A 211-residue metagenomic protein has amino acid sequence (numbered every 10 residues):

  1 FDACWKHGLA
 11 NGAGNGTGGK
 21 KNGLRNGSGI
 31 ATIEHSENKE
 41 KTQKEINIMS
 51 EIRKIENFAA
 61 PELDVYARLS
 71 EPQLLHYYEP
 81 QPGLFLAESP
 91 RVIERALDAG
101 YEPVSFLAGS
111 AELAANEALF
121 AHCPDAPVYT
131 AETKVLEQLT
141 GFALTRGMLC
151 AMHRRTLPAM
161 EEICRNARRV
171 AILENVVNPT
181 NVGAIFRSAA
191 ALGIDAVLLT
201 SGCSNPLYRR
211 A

Functional and structural regions predicted by a protein language model:
G8, G12-G19, G23, G27-G29: Residue-identity detector for glycine
T17, T32-K41, E45-N47: Short, positively charged and aromatic/hydrophobic N-terminal segments
M49-L113: Boundary-proximal intrinsically disordered activation/regulatory segments immediately upstream of a helical core
D98, T156-A211: RNA substrate-binding interface of SAM-dependent RNA methyltransferases
A114-D125, A211: Short, aromatic/basic amphipathic alpha-helical patches
P124-G141: A glycine-rich helix N-cap at a beta->alpha junction
